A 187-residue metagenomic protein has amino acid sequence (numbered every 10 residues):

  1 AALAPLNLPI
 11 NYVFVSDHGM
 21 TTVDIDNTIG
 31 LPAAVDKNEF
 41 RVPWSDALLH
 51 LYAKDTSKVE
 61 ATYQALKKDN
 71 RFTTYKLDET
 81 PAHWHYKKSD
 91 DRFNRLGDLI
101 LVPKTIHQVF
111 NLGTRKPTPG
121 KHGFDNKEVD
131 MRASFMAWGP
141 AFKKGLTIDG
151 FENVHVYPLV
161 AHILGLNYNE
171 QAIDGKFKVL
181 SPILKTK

Functional and structural regions predicted by a protein language model:
A1-G30: Metal-dependent active-site segment of extracytoplasmic phospho-/sulfohydrolases and closely related
A1-L8, K67, R71, A161-N169 (+1 more regions): Sec-exported extracytoplasmic/periplasmic mature domains
T28-K37, T73-E79: A beta-strand-loop signature enriched in Asp, Gly, Thr, and Trp that corresponds to the sialidase/neuraminidase Asp-box
A33-L48: Acidic, His- and aromatic-enriched active-site or binding-groove loops in soluble protein domains that engage sugars
W44-T147, F151-L159: Active-site neighborhoods of enzymes that stabilize oxyanions during catalysis
H155, L159-K187: …; additionally, a secondary subgroup of soluble metalloenzymes is captured
